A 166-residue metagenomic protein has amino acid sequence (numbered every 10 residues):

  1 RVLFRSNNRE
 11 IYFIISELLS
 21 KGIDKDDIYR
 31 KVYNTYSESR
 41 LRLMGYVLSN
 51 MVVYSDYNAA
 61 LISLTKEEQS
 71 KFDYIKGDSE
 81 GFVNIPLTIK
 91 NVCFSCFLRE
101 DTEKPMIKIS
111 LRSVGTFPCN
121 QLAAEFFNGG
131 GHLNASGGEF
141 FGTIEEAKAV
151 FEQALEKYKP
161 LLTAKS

Functional and structural regions predicted by a protein language model:
F4-F126, G131-S166: Hydrophobic helix-and-loop "lid/oligomerization" segment in the mid-to-C-terminal part of catalytic domains
